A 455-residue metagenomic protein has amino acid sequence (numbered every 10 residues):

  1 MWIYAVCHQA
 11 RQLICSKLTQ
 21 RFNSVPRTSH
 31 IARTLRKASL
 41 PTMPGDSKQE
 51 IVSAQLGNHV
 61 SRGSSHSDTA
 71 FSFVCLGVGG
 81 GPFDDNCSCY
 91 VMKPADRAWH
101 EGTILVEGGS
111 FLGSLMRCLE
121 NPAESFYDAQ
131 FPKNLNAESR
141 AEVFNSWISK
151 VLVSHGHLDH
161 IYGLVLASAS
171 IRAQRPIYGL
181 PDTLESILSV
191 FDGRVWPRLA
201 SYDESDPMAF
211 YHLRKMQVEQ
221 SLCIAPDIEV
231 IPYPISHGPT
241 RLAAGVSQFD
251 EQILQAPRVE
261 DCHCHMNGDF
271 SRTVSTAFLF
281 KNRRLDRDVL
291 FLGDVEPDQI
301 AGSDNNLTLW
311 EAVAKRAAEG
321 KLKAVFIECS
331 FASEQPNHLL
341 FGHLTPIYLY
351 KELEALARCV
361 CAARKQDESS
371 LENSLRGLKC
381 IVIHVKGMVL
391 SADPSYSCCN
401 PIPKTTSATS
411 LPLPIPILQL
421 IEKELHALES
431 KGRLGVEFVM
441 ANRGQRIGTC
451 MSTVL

Functional and structural regions predicted by a protein language model:
M1-C7, R11-D84, M92-G109, V289-F291: Metallo-beta-lactamase
L56-V60, P181-V274, S430-C450: Metallo-beta-lactamase
F71-V78, T103-E107, E229-G238, A243-A244 (+3 more regions): Active-site-proximal beta-strand elements of phosphoester/diester hydrolases
G81-V153, Y162-A173, A301, N305-A312: Pre-active-site segment of Zn-dependent metallo-hydrolases
S88-M92, S275-F280: Short beta-strand scaffold segments in enzyme catalytic cores
L105-G109, S146-D159, Y178-L180, F291-D294 (+3 more regions): Active-site neighborhood of phospho(di)ester-bond hydrolases with catalytic His/Asp-centered motifs
S139-D206: Active-site HxH/HxHxD metal-binding segment of metal-dependent hydrolases
V143, D286-D288, E296-E437: Cap/insert and terminal regions of metallo-dependent hydrolase folds
